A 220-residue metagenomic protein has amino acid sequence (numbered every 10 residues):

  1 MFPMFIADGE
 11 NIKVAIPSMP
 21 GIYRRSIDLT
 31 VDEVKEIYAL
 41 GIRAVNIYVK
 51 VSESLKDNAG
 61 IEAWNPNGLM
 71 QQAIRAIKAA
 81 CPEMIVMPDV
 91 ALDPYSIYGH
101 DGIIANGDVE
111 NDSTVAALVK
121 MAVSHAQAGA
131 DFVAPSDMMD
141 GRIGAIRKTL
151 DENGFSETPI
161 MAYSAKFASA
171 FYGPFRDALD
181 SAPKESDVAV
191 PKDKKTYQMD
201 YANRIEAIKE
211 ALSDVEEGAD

Functional and structural regions predicted by a protein language model:
M1-A7: N-terminal basic, low-complexity leaders that serve as flexible interaction/assembly modules and, when applicable, as
D8-D220: Alpha/beta enzyme core
